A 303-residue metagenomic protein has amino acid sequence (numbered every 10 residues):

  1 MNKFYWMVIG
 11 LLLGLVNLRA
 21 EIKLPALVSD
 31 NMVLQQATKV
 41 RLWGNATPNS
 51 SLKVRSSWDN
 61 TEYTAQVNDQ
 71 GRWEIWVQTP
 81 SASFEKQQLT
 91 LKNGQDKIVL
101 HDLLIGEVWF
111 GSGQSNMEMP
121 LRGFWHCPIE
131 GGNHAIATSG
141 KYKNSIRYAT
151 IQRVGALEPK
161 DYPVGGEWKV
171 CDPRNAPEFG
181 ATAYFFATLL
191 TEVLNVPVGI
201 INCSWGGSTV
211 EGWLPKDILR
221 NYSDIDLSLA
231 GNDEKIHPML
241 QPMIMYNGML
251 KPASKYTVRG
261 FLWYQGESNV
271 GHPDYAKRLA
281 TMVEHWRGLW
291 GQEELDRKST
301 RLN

Functional and structural regions predicted by a protein language model:
M1-M7: Bacterial N-terminal signal peptides that target proteins for export
M7-G14: Bacterial N-terminal signal peptides
V16-A20: Sec/Tat signal peptide C-region and signal peptidase I cleavage site
E21-R301: Cell-envelope and extracellular/periplasmic
